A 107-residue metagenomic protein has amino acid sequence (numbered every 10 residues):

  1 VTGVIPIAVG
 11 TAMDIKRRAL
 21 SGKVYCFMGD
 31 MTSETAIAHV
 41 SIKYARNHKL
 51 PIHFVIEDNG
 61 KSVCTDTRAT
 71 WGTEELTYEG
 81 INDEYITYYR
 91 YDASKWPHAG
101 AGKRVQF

Functional and structural regions predicted by a protein language model:
V1-F107: Glycine-rich ThDP/TPP pyrophosphate-binding loop and its adjacent helix/strand module within ThDP-dependent enzymes
